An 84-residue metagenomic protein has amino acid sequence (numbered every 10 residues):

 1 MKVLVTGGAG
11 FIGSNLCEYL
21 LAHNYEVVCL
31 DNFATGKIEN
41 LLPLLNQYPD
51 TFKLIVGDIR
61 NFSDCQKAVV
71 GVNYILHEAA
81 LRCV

Functional and structural regions predicted by a protein language model:
M1-V84: N-terminal Rossmann-like NAD(P)+-binding domain of SDR-like oxidoreductases, especially those catalyzing
